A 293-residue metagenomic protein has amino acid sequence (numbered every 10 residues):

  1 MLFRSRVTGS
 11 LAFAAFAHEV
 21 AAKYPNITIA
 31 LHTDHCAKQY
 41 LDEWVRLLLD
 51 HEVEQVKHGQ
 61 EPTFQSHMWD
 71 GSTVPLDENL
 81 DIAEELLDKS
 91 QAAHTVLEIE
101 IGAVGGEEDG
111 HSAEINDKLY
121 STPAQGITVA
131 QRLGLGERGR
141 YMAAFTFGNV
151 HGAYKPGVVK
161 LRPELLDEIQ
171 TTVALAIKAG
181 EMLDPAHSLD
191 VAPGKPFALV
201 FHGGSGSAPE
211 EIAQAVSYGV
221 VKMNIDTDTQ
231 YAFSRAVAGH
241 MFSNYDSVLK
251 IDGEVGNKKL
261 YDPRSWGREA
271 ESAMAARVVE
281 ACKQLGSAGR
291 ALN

Functional and structural regions predicted by a protein language model:
V7-I27, N79-T95, I99, Q131 (+2 more regions): Alpha-helix-loop-beta-strand connector modules within alpha/beta enzyme cores
N26-H32, E61-M68, H94-E98, R140-A144 (+2 more regions): Structural preference for beta-strand elements that scaffold enzyme active sites
I27, Q39-D81: Active-site gating/metal-coordination segments in enzymes
Q39-L49, S205-Y218: Catalytic cores of alpha/beta
P62-L76, N149-H151, Y218-A236: Glycine-rich phosphate-binding active-site loops on the catalytic face of alpha/beta enzymes
S72-G152: Conserved anion-binding
F242-N293: Extended, intrinsically disordered, low-complexity segments
